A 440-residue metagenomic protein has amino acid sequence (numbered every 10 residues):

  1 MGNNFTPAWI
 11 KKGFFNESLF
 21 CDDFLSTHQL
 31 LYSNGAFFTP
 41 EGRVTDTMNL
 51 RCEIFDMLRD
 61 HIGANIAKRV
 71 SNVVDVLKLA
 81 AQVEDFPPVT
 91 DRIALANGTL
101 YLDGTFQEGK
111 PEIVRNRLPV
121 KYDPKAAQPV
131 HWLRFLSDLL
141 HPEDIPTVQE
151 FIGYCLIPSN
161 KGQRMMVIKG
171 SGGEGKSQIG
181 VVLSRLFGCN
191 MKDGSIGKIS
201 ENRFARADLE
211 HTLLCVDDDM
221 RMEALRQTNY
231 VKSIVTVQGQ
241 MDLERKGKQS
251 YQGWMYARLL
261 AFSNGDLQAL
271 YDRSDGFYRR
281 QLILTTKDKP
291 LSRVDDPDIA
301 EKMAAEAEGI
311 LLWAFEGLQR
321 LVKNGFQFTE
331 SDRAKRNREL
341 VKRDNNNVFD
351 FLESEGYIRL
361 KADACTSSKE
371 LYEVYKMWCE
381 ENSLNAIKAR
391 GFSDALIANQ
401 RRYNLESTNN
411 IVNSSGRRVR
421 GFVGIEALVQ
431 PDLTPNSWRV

Functional and structural regions predicted by a protein language model:
M1-S33, R59-V440: Feature primarily recognizes SF3-like P-loop helicase cores of small DNA viruses
Y32-I62: TRNA-binding/sensing appendages of the translation machinery
